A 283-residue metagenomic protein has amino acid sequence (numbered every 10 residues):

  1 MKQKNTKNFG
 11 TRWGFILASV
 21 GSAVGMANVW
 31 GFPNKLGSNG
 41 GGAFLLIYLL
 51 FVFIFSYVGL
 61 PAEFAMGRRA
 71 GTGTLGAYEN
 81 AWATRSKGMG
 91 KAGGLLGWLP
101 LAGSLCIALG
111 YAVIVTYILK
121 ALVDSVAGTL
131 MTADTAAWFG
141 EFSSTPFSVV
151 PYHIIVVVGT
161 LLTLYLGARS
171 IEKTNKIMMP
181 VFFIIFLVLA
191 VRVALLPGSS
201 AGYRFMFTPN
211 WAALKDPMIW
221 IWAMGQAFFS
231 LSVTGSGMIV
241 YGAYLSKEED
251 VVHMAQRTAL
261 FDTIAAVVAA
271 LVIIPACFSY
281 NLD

Functional and structural regions predicted by a protein language model:
M1-G31, G59-F64, R68-L95, S246-D250: Membrane-interface "cap" regions at the ends of multi-pass membrane proteins
K2-F9, E172-D283: Membrane-embedded translocation segments of transport machinery
Q3-T6, K35-N39, R69-A102, A112-A168 (+1 more regions): Inter-helical loop and helix-membrane interface segments of multi-pass membrane transporters/permeases
T11-F51, A201, S236-L245, H253-Q256 (+1 more regions): Transmembrane helix-boundary motif of multi-pass solute transporters/channels
G14, G41-L49, K91-A108, E172-F182 (+1 more regions): Alpha-helical transmembrane segments and their helix-start/interface "positive-inside/aromatic belt" motifs in integral
L17-A23, L49-I54, L99-G110, I154-G159 (+1 more regions): Hydrophobic alpha-helical transmembrane segments of multi-pass membrane proteins
A27, I47, V52-F64, R68 (+3 more regions): Central hydrophobic cores of alpha-helical transmembrane segments in multi-pass inner-membrane proteins across all
F51-L60, L99-K120, V181-A190, F261-I273: Hydrophobic alpha-helical membrane-insertion segments
